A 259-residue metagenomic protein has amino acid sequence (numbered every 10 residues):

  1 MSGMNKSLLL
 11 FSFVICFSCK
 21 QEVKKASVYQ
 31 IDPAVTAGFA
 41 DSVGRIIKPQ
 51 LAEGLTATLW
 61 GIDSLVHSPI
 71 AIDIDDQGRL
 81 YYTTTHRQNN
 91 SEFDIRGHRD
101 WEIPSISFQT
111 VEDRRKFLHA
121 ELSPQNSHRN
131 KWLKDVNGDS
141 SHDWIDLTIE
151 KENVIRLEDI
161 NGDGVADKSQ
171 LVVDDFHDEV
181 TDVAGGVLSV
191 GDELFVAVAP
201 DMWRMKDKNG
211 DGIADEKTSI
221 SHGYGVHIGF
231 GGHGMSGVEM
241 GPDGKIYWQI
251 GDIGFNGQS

Functional and structural regions predicted by a protein language model:
M1-A26: Bacterial Sec-dependent N-terminal signal peptides
K20-S259: Beta-propeller blade termini and top-face loops
